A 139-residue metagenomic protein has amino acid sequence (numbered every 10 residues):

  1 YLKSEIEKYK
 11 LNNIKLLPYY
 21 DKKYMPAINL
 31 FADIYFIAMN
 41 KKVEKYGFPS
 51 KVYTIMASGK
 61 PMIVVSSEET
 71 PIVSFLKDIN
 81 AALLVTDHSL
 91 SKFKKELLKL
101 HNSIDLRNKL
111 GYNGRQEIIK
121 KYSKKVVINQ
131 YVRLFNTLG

Functional and structural regions predicted by a protein language model:
Y1-Y24: Nucleotide-activated donor-binding/catalytic signature segment of Leloir-type glycosyltransferases, i.e., the conserved
Y20, S50, H88, Y122: Residue-level signal for the nucleotide or nucleotide-sugar donor/cofactor binding architecture
D21-I28, Y35-M56, P61-S74: Nucleotide-sugar-dependent
S67-L98: Change "using UDP/GDP/dTDP sugars" to "using nucleotide sugars
K92-K95, K99, L106-K120, Q130-R133: A short, well-ordered alpha-helix in the C-terminal region of glycosyltransferases
N102, K124-G139: C-terminal alpha-helical cap of glycosyltransferases
